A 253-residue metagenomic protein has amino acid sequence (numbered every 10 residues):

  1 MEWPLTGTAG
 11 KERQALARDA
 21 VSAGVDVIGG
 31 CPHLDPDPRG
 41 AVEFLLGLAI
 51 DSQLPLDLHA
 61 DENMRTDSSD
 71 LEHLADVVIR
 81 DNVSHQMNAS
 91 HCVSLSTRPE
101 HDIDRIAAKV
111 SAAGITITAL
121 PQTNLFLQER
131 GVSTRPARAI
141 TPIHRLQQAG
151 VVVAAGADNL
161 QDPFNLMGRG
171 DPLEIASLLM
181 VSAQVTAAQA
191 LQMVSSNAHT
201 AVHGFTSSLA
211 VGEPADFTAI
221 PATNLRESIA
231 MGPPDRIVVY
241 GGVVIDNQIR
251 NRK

Functional and structural regions predicted by a protein language model:
M1-T6: A short, structured active-site edge motif that brings together acidic residues
G7-T8, F126-E129: A short acidic, helix-capping loop that chelates divalent metal ions and anchors anionic groups
T8, R65, T97, F164 (+2 more regions): Conserved protein kinase catalytic core
A9-N88, S94-T116, S133-A155: Histidine/acidic residue-rich metal-binding segments in metalloenzymes
P32, A60-E62, H91-V93, A119-Q122 (+4 more regions): Active-site proximal loops enriched in glycine and acidic residues that flank catalytic Cys/His/Asp and coordinate
P55, D76-M87, T123, L127 (+1 more regions): His/Asp/Glu-enriched, well-ordered alpha-helical/loop segment that forms or immediately abuts the divalent-metal
V132-T134, P233-P234: Short glycine-enriched, charge-decorated loop/helix-capping segments at active-site entrances that position
S196, V211-K253: C-terminal cap of metal-dependent C-N hydrolases
